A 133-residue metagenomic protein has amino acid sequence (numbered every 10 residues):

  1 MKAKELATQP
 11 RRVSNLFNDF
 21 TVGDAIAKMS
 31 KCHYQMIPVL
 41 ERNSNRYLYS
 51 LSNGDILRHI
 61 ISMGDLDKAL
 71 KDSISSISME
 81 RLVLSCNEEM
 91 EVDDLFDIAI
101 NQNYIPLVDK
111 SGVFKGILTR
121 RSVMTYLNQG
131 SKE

Functional and structural regions predicted by a protein language model:
M1-V13, L70-L82: Bateman (tandem CBS) regulatory domains
A7-T8, S30, I61, S78-M79 (+1 more regions): Alpha-helix boundary recognition
N15-Y34, V39-R42, L84-Q102, V108-S111 (+1 more regions): The conserved cystathionine-beta-synthase
Y34, P38, R46-G64, N101 (+1 more regions): Short beta->alpha transition motifs characteristic of CBS
R58-S62, S76-C86: Regulatory sensory and allosteric helical modules in signal-transduction proteins and certain transcription factors
M63-K71: Short, charge-rich, low-complexity interaction segments located in flexible loops at or near secondary-structure
